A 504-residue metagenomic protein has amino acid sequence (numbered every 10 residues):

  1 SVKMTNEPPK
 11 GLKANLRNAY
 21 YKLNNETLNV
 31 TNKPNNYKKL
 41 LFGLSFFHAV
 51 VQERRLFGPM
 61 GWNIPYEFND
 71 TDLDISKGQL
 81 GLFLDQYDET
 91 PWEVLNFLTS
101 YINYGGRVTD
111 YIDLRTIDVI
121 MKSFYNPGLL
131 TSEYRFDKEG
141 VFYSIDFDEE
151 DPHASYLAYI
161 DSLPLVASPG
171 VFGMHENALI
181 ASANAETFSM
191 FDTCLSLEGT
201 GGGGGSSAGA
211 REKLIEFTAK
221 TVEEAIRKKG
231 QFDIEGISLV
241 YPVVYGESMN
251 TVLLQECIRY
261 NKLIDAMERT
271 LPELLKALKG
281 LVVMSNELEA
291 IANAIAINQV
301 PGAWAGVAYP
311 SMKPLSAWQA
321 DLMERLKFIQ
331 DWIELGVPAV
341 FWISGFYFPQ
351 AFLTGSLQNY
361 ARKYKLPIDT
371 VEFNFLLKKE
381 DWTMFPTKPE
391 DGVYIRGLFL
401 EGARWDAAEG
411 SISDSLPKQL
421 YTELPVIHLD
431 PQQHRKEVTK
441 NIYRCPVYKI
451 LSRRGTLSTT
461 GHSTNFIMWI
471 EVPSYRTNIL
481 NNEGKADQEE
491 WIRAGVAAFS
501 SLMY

Functional and structural regions predicted by a protein language model:
V2-P91: Replace "adjacent to P-loop NTPase cores in ATP/GTP-dependent enzymes" with "adjacent to NTP-binding cores
I75-Y504: Long C-terminal appendages of very large multidomain proteins
